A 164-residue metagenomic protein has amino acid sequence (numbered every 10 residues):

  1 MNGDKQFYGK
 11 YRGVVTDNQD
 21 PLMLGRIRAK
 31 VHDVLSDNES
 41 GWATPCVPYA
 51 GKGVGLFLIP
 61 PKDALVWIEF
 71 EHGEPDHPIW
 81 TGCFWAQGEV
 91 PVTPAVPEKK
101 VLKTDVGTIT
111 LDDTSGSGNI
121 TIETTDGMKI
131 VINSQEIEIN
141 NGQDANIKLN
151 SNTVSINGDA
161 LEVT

Functional and structural regions predicted by a protein language model:
M1-K148: Hydrophobic packing positions characteristic of elongated beta-solenoid/beta-helix-type spike/fiber shafts
N140, K148-D159: Mixed-charge, glycine-accented linear interaction segment located at domain edges/termini
L161-T164: Short hydrophobic/aromatic patches at helix-to-coil boundaries
